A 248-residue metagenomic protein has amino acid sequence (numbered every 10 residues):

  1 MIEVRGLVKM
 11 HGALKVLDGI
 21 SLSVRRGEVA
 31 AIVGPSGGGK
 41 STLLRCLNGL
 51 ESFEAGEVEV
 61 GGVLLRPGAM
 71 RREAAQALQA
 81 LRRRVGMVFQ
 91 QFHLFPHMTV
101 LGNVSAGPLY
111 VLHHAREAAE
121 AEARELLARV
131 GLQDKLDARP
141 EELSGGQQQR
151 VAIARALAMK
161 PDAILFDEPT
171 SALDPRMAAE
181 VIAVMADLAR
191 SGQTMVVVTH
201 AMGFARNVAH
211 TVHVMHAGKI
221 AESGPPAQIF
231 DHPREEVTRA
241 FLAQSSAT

Functional and structural regions predicted by a protein language model:
V33-P35: The feature captures the beta-strand-to-loop junction immediately N-terminal to the Walker
N48: Helix-to-loop junction immediately C-terminal to a conserved catalytic motif
R139-L143, Q147: Conserved ABC ATPase signature
A158-D162: A short, proline-enriched helix->beta-strand linker immediately N-terminal to the Walker B motif in ABC-type P-loop
T199-H200: H-loop/switch region of ABC-family ATPase nucleotide-binding domains
S223-G224: ABC ATPase "signature
